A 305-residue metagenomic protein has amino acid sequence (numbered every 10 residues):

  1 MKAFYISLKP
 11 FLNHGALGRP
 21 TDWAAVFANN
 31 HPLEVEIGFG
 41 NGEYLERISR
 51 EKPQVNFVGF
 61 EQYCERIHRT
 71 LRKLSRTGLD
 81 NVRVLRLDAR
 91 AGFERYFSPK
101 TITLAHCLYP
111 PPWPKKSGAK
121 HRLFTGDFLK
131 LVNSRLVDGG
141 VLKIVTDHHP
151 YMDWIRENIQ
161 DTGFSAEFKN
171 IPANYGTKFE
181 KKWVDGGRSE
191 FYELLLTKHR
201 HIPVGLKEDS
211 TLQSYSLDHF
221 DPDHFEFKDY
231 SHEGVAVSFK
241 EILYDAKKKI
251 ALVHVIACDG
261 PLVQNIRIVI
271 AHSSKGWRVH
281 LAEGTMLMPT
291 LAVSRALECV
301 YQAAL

Functional and structural regions predicted by a protein language model:
M1-L33, E43-R50: S-adenosyl-L-methionine
I37-G40: Class I SAM-dependent methyltransferase "Motif I" SAM/SAH-binding loop
V55-V58: Short beta-strand element of Class I
Y63: Conserved SAM/SAH-binding beta-strand->alpha-helix loop
L71-P99: S-adenosyl-L-methionine
F124-D138: A short glycine-rich, Lys/Arg-flanked "PGG" loop and its adjoining helix->strand segment in the class I
D138-T146: Conserved beta-strand signature within the Rossmann-like core of class I S-adenosyl-L-methionine
Y151-G276, H280-G284: Class I S-adenosyl-L-methionine
